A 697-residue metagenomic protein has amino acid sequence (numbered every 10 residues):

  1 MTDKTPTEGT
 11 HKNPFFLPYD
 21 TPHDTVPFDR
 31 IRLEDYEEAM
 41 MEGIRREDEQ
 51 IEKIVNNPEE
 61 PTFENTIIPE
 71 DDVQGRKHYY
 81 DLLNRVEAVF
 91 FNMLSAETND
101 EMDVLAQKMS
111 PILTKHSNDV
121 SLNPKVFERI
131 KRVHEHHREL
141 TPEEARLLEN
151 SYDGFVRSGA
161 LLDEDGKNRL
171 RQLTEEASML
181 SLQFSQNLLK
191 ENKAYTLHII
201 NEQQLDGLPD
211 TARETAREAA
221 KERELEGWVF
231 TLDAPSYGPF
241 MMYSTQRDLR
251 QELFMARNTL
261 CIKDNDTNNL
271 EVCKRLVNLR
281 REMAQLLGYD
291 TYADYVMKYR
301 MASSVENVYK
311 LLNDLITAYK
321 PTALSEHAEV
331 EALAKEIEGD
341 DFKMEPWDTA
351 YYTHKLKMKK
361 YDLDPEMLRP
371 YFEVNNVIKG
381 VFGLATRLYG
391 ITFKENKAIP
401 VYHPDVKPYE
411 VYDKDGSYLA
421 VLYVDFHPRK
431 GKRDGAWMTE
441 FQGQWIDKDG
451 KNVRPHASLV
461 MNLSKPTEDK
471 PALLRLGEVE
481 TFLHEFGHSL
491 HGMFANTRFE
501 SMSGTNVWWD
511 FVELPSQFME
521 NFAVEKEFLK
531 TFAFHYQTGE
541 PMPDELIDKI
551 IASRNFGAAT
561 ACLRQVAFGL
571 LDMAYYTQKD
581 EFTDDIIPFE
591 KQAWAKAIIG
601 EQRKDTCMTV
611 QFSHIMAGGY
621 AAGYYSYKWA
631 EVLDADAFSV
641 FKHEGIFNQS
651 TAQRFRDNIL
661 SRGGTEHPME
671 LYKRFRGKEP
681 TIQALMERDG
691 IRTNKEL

Functional and structural regions predicted by a protein language model:
T2-L208, F641: N-terminal helix-rich structural modules
K4-E38, E42, G227-V229, N376 (+8 more regions): C-terminal, non-catalytic "cap/extension" segments appended to globular domains
D20-D35, A88-M109, I130-Q172, V229-E271 (+6 more regions): Short His/Asp/Glu-rich catalytic/ion-coordination signatures at enzyme active sites or charged loops
R45, E49, K53-F63, L82-A96 (+24 more regions): Intrinsically disordered or highly flexible coil/loop and linker segments, enriched in small and charged/polar residues
D81-N92, E149, D153, M255 (+3 more regions): Short, hydrophobic/amphipathic alpha-helical patches that form generic packing surfaces within helical domains
L147-E149, Q186, K190-T231, K274 (+8 more regions): Active-site-proximal, well-structured secondary-structure segments within enzyme catalytic domains
P235-Y237, M283, K414-G416, F426-K430 (+4 more regions): Short, glycine-/Ser/Thr-/acidic-enriched flexible segments
S464-L483: Short pre-active-site segment immediately N-terminal to the catalytic Zn-binding motif
